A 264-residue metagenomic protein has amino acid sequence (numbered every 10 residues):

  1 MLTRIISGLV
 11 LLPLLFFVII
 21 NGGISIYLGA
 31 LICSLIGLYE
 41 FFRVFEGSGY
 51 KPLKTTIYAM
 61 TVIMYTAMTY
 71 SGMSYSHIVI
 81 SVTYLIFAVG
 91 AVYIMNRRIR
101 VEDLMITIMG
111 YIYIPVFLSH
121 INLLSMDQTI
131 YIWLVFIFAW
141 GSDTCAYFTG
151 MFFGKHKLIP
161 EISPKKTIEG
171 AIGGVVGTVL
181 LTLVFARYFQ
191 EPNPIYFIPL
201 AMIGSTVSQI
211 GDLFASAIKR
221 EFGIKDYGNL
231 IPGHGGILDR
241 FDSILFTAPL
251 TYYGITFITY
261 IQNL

Functional and structural regions predicted by a protein language model:
M1-T167, A171-M202: Membrane-embedded alpha-helical bundles of polytopic integral membrane proteins
L12, T178-V179, R240, T247 (+1 more regions): Hydrophobic transmembrane alpha-helices of multi-pass small-molecule transporters
L181, F185, L250-I255: Hydrophobic alpha-helical transmembrane segments that constitute the membrane-spanning cores of multi-pass membrane
I218-K219, I224, I244-L250, G254: C-terminal transmembrane helix pair
F222-S243: Interfacial loop-to-transmembrane junctions
Y253-L264: Juxtamembrane boundary at the C-terminal end of a transmembrane helix
